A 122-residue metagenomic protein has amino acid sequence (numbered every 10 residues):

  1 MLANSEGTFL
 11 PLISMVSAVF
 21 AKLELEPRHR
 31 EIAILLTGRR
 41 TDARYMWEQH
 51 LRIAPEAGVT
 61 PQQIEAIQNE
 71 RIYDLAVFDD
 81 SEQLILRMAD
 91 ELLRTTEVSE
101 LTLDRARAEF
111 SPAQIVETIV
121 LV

Functional and structural regions predicted by a protein language model:
M1-P27: Mobile cap/lid helix-loop segments that border enzyme active or cofactor-binding sites and regulate substrate access
S5, F9, T37-R44, I85 (+3 more regions): Alpha-helical transition-metal enzyme core signature, strongest for iron centers
L25-A33, I115-E117: Alpha-helical scaffolds flanking conserved acidic
L25-E26, G58-Q62, S99, S111-P112: Helix N-cap / loop-to-helix initiation motif
H29-E31, T37-I64: Conserved alpha-helical segments that form or flank metal/cofactor-binding pockets of metalloenzymes
T41-R52, R71-R87, V116-V122: Short amphipathic alpha-helical segments at helix boundaries and their inter-helical linkers
I67-N69: Generic long, charged, amphipathic alpha-helical segments
V77-I119: Acidic/histidine-rich alpha-helical segments that form the ligand environment of transition-metal centers
